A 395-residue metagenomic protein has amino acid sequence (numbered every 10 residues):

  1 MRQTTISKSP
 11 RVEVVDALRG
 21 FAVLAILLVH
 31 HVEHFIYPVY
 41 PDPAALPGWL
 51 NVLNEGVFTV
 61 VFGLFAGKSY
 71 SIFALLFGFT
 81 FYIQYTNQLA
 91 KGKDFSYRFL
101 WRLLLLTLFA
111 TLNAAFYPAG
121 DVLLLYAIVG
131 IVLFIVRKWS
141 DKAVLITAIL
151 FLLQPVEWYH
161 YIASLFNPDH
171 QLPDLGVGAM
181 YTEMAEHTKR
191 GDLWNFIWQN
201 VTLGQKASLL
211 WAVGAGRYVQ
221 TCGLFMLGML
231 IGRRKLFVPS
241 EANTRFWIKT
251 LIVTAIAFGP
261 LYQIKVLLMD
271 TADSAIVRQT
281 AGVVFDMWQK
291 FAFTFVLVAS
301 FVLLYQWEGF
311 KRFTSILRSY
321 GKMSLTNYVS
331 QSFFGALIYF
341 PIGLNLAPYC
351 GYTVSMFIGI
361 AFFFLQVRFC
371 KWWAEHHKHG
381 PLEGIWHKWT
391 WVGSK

Functional and structural regions predicted by a protein language model:
R2-F77: N-terminal signal-anchor module of multipass membrane proteins
R11-L18, A22-V23, I248-L251, Y305-F334 (+1 more regions): Functional transmembrane helices that form membrane-embedded active or gating regions
W49-G63, L193-L210, A272-T280: Juxtamembrane membrane-water interface segments that cap and precede transmembrane helices
S71-T86, V122-I135, G216-P239, Q289-E308: Specific transmembrane alpha-helix
Y82-H160: Internal alpha-helical transmembrane segments
D94, F134-T147, L230-I252: Solvent-exposed interhelical
L150-M229: Long hydrophobic alpha-helical segments that form multi-pass transmembrane helix bundles in integral membrane proteins
I276-E375: Alpha-helical transmembrane segments of multi-pass integral membrane proteins
